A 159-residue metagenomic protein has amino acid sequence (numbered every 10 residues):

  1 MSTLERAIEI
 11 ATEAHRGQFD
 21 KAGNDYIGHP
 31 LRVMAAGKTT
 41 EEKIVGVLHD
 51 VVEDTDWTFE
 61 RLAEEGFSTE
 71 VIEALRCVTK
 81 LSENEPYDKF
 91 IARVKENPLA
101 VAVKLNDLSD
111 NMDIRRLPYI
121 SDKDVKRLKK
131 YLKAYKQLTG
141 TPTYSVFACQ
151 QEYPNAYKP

Functional and structural regions predicted by a protein language model:
M1-P159: Active-site helical microenvironments for divalent-metal-assisted chemistry
